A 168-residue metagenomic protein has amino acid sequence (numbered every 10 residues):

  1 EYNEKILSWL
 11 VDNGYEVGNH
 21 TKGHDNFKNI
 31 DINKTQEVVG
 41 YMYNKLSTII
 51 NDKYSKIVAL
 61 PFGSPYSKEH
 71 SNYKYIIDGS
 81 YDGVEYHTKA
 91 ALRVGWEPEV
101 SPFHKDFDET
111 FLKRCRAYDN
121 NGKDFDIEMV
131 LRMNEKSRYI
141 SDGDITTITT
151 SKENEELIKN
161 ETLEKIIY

Functional and structural regions predicted by a protein language model:
E1-N13: Active-site beta->alpha N-cap acidic-glycine motif
L10, H20, I32-T35: Solvent-exposed, charged interface segments at domain starts and junctions
D12, E16, G40: Extended, charged catalytic domains and RNA/DNA-binding interfaces, predominantly in divalent-metal-using enzymes
G18-N29: Substrate-binding clefts and substrate-entry loops adjacent to catalytic sites of polymer-processing enzymes acting on
N29-Y168: C-terminal active-site subregion of NodB/CE4 polysaccharide deacetylases
